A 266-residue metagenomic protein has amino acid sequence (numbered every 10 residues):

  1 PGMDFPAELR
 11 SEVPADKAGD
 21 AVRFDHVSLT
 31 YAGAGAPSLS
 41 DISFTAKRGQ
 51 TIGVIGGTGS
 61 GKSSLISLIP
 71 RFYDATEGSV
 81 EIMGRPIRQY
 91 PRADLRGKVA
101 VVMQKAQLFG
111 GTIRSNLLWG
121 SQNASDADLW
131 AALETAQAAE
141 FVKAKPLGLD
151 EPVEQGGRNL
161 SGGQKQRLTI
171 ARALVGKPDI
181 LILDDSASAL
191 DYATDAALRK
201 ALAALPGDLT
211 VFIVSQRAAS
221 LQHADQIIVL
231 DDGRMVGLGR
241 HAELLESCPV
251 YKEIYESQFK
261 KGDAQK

Functional and structural regions predicted by a protein language model:
F5-K266: ABC-type nucleotide-binding domain
